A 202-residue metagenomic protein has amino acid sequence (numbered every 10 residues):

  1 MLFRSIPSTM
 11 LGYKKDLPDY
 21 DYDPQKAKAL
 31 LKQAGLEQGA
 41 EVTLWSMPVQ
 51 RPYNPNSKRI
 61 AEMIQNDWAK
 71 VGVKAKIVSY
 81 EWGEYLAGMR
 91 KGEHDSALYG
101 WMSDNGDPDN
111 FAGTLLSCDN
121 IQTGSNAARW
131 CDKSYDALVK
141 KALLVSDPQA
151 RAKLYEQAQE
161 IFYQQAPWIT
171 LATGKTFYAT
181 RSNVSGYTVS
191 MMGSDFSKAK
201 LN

Functional and structural regions predicted by a protein language model:
M1-N66, K70, L138, Q157 (+1 more regions): Append "and occasionally in soluble cytosolic enzymes with long acidic Gly/Pro-rich linkers
F3, P24-L31, K58-A61, Q65 (+9 more regions): Extracytoplasmic/secreted envelope proteins and their assembly/folding machinery, especially bacterial periplasmic
R4, A34-P52, E93, A97-W101 (+1 more regions): Bilobed periplasmic-binding protein-like "clamshell/Venus-flytrap" ligand-binding domains
L11-K26, L36, G88-G92, G113-L144 (+1 more regions): Short, solvent-exposed loop/beta-turn-alpha elements that line the ligand-binding surface or hinge of extracytoplasmic
K15-D23, V49-I60, I77, E81 (+4 more regions): Extracytoplasmic/periplasmic, Sec-exported soluble proteins
L44, N66-N120, L154: Periplasmic binding protein-like
I64, V71-V73, A179, V184: Hydrophobic aliphatic residue packing
